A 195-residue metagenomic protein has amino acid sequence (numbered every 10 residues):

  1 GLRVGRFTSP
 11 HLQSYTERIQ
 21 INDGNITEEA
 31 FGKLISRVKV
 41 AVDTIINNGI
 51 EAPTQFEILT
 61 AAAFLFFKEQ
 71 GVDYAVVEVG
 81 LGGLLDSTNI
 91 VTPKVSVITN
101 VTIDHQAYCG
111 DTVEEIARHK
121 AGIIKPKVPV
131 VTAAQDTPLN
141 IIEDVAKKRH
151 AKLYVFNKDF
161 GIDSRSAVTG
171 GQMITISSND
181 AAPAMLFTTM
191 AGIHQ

Functional and structural regions predicted by a protein language model:
L2-V91, A107-C109, E115, T137: ATP-dependent carboxylate-amine ligase catalytic core
G5-F7, V95-V97, V131, Y154: Hydrophobic/aromatic beta-strand patches that form the interior of the parallel beta-sheet core in alpha/beta enzyme
I19, D104, V130: Conserved short-loop catalytic and cofactor-binding motifs
N25-P53, A107-A117, V128-Q195: Adenine nucleotide phosphate-binding catalytic loops in nucleotide-utilizing enzymes
L59-G71, V91-T102, T137-I141, F187-Q195: A conserved, hydrophobic alpha-helical segment in the catalytic core of large ATP/adenylate-utilizing enzymes
E78, T99-N100, T132-A133: Short, well-ordered coil/turn residues at beta-beta hairpins and beta-strand->alpha-helix junctions within
N89-K94, I123-K127, R149: Short, conserved loop/helix-junction motifs that constitute active-site signature segments in enzyme catalytic cores
